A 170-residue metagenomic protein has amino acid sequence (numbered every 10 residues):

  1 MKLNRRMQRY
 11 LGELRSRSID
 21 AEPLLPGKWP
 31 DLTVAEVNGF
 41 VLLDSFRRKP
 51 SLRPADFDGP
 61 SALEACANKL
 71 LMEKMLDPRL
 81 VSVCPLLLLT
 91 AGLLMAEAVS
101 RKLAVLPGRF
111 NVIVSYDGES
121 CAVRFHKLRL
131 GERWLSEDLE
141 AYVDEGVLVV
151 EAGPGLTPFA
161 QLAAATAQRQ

Functional and structural regions predicted by a protein language model:
M1-K74: N-terminal leader/targeting segments
R5-L11, R15-R17, R47-R48, R53 (+6 more regions): Arginine residue identity/basic-tract feature
R17-D20, V81-C84, L148: Alpha-helix capping and helix-coil boundary motifs
V41-D44, S82-C84, L135-E137, L162: Generic alpha-helix signal with a bias toward terminal, lower-confidence helices and secondary-structure junctions
L70-E97, P107: Long, charged/polar, surface-exposed segments that mediate recognition or autoinhibition
T90-A91, E97-Q170: Acidic, proline/glycine-rich low-complexity IDRs
